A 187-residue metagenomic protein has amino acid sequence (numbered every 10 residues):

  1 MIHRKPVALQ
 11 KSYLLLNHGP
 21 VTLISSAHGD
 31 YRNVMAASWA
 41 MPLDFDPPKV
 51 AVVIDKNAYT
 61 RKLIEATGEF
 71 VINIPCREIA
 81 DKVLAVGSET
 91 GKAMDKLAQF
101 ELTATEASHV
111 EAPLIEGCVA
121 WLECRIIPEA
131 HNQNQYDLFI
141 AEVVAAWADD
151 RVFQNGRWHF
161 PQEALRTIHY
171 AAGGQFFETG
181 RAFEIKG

Functional and structural regions predicted by a protein language model:
M1-G187: Basic, polyanion-binding surface patches
